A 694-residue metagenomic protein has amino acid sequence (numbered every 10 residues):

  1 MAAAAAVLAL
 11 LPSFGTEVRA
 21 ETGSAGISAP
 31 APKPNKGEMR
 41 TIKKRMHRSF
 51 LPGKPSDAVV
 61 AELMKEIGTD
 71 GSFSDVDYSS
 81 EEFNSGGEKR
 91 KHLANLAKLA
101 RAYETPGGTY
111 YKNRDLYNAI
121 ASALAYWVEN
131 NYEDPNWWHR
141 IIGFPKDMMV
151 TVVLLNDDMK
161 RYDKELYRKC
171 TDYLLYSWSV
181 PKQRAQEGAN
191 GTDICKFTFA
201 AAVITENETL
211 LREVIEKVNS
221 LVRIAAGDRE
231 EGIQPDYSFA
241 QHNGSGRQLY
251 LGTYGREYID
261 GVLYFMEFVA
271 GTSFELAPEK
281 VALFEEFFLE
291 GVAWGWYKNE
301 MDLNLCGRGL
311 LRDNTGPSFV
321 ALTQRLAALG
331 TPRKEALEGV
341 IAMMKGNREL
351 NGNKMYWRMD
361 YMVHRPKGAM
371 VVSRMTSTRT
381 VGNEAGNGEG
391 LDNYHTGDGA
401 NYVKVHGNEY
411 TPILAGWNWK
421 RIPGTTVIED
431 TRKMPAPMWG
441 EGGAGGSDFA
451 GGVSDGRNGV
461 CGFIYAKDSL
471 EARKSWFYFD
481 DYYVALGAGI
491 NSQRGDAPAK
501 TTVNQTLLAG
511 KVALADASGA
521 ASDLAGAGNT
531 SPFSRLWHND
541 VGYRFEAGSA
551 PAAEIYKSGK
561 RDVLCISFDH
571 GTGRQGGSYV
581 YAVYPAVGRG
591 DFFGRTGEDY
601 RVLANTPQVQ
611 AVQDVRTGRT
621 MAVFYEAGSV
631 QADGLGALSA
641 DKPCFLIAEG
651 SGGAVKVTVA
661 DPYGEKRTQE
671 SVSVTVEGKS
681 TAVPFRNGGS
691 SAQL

Functional and structural regions predicted by a protein language model:
M1-E17: N-terminal export signals
F14-R40: C-terminal segment of N-terminal export signals and the immediately downstream linker at the start of the mature
P30-Y78: N-terminal mature-domain "stem" immediately C-terminal to a signal peptide or N-terminal signal-anchor/transmembrane
N35, I233-Q234, L514-A520, A682-N687: A generic structural motif
A61-R308, R312: Aromatic-lined, polymer-binding surfaces characteristic of secreted/periplasmic polysaccharide-degrading enzymes
Y258, F265-V655, D661-Q669: Extended polysaccharide-engagement surfaces of secreted carbohydrate-active enzymes
R358, G577-A582, V683-L694: C-terminal beta-strand-rich structural cap/linker in extracellular carbohydrate-active enzymes
Q631, L635-L638, Y663-Q693: C-terminal accessory/interaction regions of large nucleic acid-associated machines
